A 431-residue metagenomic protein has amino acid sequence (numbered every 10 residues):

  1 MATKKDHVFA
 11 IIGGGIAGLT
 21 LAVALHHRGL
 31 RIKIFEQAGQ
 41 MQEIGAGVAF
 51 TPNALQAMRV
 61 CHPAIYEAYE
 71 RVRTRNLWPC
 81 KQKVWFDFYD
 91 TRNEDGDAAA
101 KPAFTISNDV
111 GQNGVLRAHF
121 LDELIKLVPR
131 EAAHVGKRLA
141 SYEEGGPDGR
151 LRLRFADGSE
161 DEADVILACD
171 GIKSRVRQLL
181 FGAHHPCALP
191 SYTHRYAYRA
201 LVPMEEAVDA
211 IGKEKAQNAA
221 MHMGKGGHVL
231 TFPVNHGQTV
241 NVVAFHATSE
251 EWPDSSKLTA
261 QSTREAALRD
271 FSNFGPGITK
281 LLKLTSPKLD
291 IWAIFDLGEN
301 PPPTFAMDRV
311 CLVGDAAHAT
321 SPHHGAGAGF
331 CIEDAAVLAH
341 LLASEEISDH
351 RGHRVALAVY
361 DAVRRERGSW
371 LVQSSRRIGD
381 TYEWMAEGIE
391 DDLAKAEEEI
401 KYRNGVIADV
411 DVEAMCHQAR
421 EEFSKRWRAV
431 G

Functional and structural regions predicted by a protein language model:
A2-A10, E70-R71, L77-K81, W85-E94 (+3 more regions): C-terminal helical "tail/cap" subdomain of flavin- and related membrane-associated enzymes
A2-A10, M41-N53: Accessory recognition modules or surfaces
K5-H7, L30, L151, A216-Q217: Nucleotide donor/acceptor-binding cores
A10-A38, L167-A168, T231, P287-I378 (+1 more regions): Conserved mid-domain beta->alpha element of the FAD-binding
M41-Q42, R175-V176, A319-S321: Catalytic P-loop NTPase motifs of RecA-like helicase/translocase cores
I44-L127, Y382-W384: Active-site-adjacent segment of FAD-dependent monooxygenases/related oxidoreductases
H62-Y66, Y89, E94-G96, D109-V115 (+1 more regions): Conserved FAD-binding catalytic core of PHBH/FMO-like flavoproteins
